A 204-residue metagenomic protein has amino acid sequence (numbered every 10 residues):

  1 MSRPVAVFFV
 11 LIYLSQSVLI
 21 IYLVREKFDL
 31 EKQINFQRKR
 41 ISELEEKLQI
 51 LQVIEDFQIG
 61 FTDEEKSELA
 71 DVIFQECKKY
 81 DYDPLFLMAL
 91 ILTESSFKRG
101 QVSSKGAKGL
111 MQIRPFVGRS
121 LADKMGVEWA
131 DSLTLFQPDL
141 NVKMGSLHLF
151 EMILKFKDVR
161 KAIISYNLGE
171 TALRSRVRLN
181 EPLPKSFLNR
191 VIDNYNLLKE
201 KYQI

Functional and structural regions predicted by a protein language model:
M1-L30: Single-pass membrane-anchoring alpha-helices
I20, K27-L30, I34-Q37, I41 (+1 more regions): Interfacial residues of coiled-coil/leucine-zipper alpha-helices
Q37-I204: Catalytic glycan-binding domains that act on GlcNAc-containing polysaccharides
